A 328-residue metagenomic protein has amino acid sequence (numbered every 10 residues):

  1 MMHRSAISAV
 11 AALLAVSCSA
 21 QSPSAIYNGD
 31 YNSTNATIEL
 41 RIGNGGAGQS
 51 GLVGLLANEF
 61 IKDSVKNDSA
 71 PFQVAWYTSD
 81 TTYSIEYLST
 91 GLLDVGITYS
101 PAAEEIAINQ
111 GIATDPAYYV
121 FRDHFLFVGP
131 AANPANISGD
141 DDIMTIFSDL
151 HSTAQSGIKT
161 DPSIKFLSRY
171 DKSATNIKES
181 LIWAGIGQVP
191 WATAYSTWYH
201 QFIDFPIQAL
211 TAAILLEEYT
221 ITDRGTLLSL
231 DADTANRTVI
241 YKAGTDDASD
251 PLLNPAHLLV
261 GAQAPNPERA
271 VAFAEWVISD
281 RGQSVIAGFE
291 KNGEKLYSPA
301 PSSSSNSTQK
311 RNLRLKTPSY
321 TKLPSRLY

Functional and structural regions predicted by a protein language model:
M1-Q21: Fungal secretory targeting signals
C18-Q73, T82, S138-Y328: Exported/periplasmic ABC-transporter solute-binding proteins
N44-G46, T78-D80, L92, Y99 (+3 more regions): A mature extracytoplasmic/lumenal domain signature
G45, S79, Y99-P101, D123-H124 (+3 more regions): Active-site-proximal beta-strand/loop segments in catalytic clefts of secreted hydrolases
S79-A113, L228-S229: Pocket-flanking alpha-helical
V95, L126, E218-Y219: A residue-level structural signature of the nucleotidyltransferase/glycosyltransferase Rossmann-like core
G111-A132, S138-M144, D250-N254: Short Pro/Gly-enriched coil loops immediately N-terminal to beta-strands
